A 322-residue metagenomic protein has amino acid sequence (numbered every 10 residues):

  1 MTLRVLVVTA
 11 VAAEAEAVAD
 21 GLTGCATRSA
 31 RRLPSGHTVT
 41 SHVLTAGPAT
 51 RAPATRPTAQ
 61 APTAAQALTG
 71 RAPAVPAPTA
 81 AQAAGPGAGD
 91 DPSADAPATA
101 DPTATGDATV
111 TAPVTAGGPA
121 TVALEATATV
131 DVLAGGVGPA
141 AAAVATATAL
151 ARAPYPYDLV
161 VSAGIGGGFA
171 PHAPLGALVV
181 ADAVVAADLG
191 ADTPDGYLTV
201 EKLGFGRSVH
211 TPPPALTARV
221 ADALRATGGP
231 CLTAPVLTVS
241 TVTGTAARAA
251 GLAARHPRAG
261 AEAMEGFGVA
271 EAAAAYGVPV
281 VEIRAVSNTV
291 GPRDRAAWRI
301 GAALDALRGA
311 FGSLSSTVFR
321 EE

Functional and structural regions predicted by a protein language model:
M1-A52, R56, G117-T211: Metabolite-binding pocket within alpha/beta catalytic cores that recognizes anionic/polar moieties
G21, C25, A215-P230, A272 (+1 more regions): Generic non-transmembrane alpha-helical segments
T40, T45, A49-A59, T63-A64 (+7 more regions): Threonine-centered tandem repeat motifs in low-complexity domains
L133, V161, V179, L232-L237 (+1 more regions): Hydrophobic/aromatic beta-strand patches that form the interior of the parallel beta-sheet core in alpha/beta enzyme
P156, P174, L232, R258 (+1 more regions): Short loop/turn motifs at secondary-structure junctions
G196-P257, G268, Y276: Active-site rim beta-loop-alpha module in soluble metabolic enzymes
A247, L252-A263, F267-G301: Active-site-adjacent mobile loop/cap segments within catalytic or ligand-binding domains
V290-E322: His/Asp/Glu-rich mid-to-C-terminal helical/loop segments that flank catalytic regions of hydrolases
